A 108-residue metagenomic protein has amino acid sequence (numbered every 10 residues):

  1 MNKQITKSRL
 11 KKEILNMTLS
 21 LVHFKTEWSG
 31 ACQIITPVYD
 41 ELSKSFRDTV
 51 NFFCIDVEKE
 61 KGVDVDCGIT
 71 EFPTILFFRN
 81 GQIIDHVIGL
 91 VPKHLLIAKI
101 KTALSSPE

Functional and structural regions predicted by a protein language model:
M1-K12: N-terminal "domain-start" segment that seeds a small globular fold
Q4-I5, F24, Y39-S43, R47-G62: Thiol-based oxidoreductase modules, predominantly thioredoxin-like and allied folds used for disulfide exchange
K12-E13, V63, K99: CheY-like receiver
L15-T26: Short active-site neighborhood of thiol/selenol oxidoreductases, capturing the structured segment around
F24-P37: Conserved redox-active cysteine motifs that mediate thiol-disulfide chemistry, especially di-cysteine Cys-X(1-2)-Cys
C67-L76: Structural micro-motif
F77-E108: Non-catalytic, surface beta->alpha helical segment in thiol-disulfide oxidoreductase systems
